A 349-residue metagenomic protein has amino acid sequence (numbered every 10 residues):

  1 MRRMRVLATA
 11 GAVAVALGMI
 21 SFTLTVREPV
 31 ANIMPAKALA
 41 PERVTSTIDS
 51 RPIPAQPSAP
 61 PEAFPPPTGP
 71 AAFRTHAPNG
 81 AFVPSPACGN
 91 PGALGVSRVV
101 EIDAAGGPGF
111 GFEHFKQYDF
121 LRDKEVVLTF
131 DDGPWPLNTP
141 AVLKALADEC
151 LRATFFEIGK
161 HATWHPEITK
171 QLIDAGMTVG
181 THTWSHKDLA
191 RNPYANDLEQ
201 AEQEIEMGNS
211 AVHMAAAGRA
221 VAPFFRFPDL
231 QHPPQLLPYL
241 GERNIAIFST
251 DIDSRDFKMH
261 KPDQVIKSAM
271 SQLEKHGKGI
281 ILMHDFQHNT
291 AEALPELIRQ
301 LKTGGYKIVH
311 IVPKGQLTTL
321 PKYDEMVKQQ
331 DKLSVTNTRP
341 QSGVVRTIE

Functional and structural regions predicted by a protein language model:
M1-V13: N-terminal Sec-pathway targeting helices
V13-R27: Hydrophobic alpha-helical membrane-insertion segments, chiefly the h-region of N-terminal signal peptides
E28-G89, A93, V99, A104 (+1 more regions): Compositionally biased, proline/threonine/alanine/serine-rich low-complexity intrinsically disordered stretches
F82-Y194, E204-H213, A217-A222, E296 (+3 more regions): Active-site beta->alpha N-cap acidic-glycine motif
Q117-F120, T163, T290-E349: C-terminal domain-boundary segment and adjacent tail
F130-G133, F156-K160, T183-W184, R226-L230 (+3 more regions): Active-site-proximal beta-strand/loop segments in catalytic clefts of secreted hydrolases
N138, K187-A217, Q231-G277: Alpha-helical scaffold elements lining the catalytic groove of polysaccharide deacetylases
